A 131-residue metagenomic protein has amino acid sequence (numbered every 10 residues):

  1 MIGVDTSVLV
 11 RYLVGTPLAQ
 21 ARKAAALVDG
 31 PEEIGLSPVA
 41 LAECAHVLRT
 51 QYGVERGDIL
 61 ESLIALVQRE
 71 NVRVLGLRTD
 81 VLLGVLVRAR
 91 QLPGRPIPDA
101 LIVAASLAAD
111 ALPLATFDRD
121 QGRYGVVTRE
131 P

Functional and structural regions predicted by a protein language model:
M1, V103-P131: Acidic, PIN/NYN-like endoribonuclease modules and their adjacent C-terminal/linker elements
M1-L36, Y52-E61, R119, P131: Short, well-structured N-terminal submotif of metal-dependent ribonuclease cores
V8, A40, V81, L101-I102 (+1 more regions): Alpha-helix capping/helix-boundary segments
P38-H46: Short, conserved active-site loops that position catalytic residues or coordinate cofactors/metal ions across diverse
V72-P113: Active-site neighborhoods of divalent-metal-dependent phosphate/nucleic-acid chemistry enzymes
